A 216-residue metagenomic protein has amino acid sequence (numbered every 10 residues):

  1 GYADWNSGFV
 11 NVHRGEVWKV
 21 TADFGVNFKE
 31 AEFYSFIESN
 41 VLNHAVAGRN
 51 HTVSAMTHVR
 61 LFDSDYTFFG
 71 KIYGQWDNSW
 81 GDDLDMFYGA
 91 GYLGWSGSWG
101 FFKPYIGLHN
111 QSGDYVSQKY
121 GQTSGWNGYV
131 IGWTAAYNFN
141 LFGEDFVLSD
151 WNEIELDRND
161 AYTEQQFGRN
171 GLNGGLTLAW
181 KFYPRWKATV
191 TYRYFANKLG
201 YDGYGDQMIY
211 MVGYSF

Functional and structural regions predicted by a protein language model:
G1-N43: Short glycine/proline- and aromatic-enriched beta-strand/turn motifs that initiate or cap beta-hairpins
Y2-W5, F28, S39-N43, I72-N78 (+5 more regions): Transmembrane beta-strands of outer-membrane beta-barrel pores
H13-E16, S39-G132, G203: Outer-membrane pore/translocation modules
D23, S54-H58, G89-G94, G132-A136 (+2 more regions): Outer-membrane beta-barrel architecture
E30-S35, F62-G70, S98-P104, N140-S149 (+1 more regions): Repeated loop/turn-to-beta-strand initiation elements of outer-membrane beta-barrel proteins
F33-I37, H51-A55, N152, L172-L176: One face of beta-strands
H109-K187, Y194, Y214-F216: Outer-membrane beta-barrel transmembrane domain signature
Y204-F216: Outer-membrane beta-barrel "beta-signal"
